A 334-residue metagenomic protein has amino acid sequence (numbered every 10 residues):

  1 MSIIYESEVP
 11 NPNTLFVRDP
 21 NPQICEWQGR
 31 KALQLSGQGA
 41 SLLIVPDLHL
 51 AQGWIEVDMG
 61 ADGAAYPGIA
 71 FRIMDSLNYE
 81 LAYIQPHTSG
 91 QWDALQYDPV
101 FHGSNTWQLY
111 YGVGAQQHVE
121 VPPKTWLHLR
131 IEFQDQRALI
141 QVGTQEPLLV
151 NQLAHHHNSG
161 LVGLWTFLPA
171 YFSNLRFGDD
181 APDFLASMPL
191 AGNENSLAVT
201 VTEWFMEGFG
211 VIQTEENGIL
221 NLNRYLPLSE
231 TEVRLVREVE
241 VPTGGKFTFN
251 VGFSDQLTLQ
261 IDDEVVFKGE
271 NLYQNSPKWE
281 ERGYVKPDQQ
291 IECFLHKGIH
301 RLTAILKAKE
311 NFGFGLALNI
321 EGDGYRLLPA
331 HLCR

Functional and structural regions predicted by a protein language model:
Q23-S41: Short carbohydrate-recognition loop motifs
G37-S104, A181, F205, E230: Secretory/extracellular carbohydrate-interaction modules and structurally similar beta-sandwich "look-alikes"
S76, Y171-P242, N275, K307-R334: Extracellular/secretory pathway-exposed regions associated with glycan biology
S104-H128, I291-E292: Short, aromatic/His-centered strand-loop micro-motif at the edge of beta-sheets
V121-N151, Q256-V265: Carbohydrate-binding surfaces in secreted/extracellular proteins
Q141-L161, V266-K278: Short, solvent-exposed beta-strand-to-loop segments that form ligand-recognition rims of beta-rich domains
K246-L259, L302: Aromatic-lined ligand-binding clefts that engage carbohydrates, nucleic acids, or primary amines
T258-T303, K307-A317: Beta-strand-rich ligand-recognition modules
